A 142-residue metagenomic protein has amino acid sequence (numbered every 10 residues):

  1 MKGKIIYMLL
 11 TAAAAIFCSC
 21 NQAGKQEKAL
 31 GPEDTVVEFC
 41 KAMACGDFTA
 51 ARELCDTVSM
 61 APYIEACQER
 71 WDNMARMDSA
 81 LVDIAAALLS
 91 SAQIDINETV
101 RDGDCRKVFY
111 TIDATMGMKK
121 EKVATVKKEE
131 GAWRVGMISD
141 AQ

Functional and structural regions predicted by a protein language model:
M1-C18: Sec-dependent bacterial lipoprotein signal peptides
K4-I6, A23, E130: Residue-level detector of intrinsically disordered/flexible regions characterized by low predicted structural confidence
I16-C18, E38, E53, E65 (+1 more regions): Secreted/extracellular small peptides and ectodomain modules produced from precursors
S19-C45: Short, low-complexity N-terminal intrinsically disordered segments enriched in polar/charged residues
S19-N21, K41, D56, Q68 (+1 more regions): Secreted/luminal cysteine- and crosslink-motif detector
E33, T49-R101: Short solvent-exposed beta->alpha transition segments
E38-G46, L54-A61, E129: Structured segments of extracytoplasmic/periplasmic soluble domains in secreted or envelope-associated proteins
A86-Q142: Exposed beta-sheet edge and beta->alpha loop/turn motif
